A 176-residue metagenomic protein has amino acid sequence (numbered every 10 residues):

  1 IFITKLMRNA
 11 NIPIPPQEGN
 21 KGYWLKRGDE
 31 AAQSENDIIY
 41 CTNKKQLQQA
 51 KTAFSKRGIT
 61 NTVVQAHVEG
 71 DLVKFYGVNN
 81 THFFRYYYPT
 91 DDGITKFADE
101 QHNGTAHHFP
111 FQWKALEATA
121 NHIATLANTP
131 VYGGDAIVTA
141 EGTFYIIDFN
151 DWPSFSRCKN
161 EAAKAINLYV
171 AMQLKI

Functional and structural regions predicted by a protein language model:
I1-V73, P110, K114: Active-site nucleotide/adenylate-binding loops and adjacent lid/helix of ATP-dependent enzymes
G28, H67-V68, Y76, D135-I137 (+1 more regions): Anionic group-transfer/hydrolysis microenvironments
T62, V73, T129-A140: A short glycine-rich, hydrophobically flanked beta-strand micro-motif that places a catalytic Asp/Glu for divalent metal
E69-G70, N80, T139-G142: Short strand-connecting beta-turns/loops that link adjacent beta-strands
V73-P89, Y145-N150: Beta-strand scaffold of nucleotide-dependent catalytic cores
T90-H107: Flexible internal linker/loop segments at domain or repeat junctions
A120-N121: A conserved acidic, glycine/proline-rich C-terminal tail/linker
T125-T129, V138-I176: C-terminal active-site "lid" helix and adjoining low-complexity regulatory extension at the edge of ATP-using catalytic
